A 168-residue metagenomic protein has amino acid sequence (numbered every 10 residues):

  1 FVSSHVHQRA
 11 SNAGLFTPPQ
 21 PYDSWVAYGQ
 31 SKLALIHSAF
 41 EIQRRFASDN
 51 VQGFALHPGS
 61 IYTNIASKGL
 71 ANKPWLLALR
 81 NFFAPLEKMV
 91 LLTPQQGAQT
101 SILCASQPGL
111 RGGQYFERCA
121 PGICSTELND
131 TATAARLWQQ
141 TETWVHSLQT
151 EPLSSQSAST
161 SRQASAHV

Functional and structural regions predicted by a protein language model:
F1-N72, H146-T160, A166-H167: Rossmann-fold NAD(P)H-dependent dehydrogenase/reductase core
H7-Q8, Q96-Q99, W144: Short linear elements at protein peripheries
L15-Y22, W75-F83, C119-G122: Short glycine/proline- and charge-enriched loop/turn segments that cap or connect secondary-structure elements
S31, A55, N81-C124, T131-T133: C-terminal helical subdomain
A39-Q43, I102, W138, E142: Non-transmembrane alpha-helical segments in soluble domains of secreted/periplasmic/extracellular proteins
S60, L70-Q95, E151: Terminal hydrophobic/aromatic helix or amphipathic segment near a protein terminus
L110-V168: C-terminal helix-and-tail extensions that cap enzymatic domains
